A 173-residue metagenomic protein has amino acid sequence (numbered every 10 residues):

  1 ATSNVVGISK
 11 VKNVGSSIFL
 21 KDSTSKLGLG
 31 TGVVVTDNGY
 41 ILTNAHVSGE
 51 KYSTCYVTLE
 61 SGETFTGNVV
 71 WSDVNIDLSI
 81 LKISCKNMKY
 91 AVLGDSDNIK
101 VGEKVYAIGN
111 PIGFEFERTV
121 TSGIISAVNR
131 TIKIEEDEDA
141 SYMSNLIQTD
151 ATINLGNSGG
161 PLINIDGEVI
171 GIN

Functional and structural regions predicted by a protein language model:
A1-N173: Serine-dependent protease modules
